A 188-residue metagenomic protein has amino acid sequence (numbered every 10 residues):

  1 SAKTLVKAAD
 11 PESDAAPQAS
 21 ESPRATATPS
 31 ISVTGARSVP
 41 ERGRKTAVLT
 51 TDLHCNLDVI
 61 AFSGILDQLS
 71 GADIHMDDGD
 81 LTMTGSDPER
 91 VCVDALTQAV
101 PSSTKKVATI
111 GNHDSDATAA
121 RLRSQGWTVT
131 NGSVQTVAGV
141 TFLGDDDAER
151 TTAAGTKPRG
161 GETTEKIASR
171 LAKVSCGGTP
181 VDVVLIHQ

Functional and structural regions predicted by a protein language model:
S1-I31: Non-catalytic terminal accessory segments
E12-A15, L69-S70, G177-T179: Glycine-rich phosphate-binding loop signature in dinucleotide/nucleotide-binding domains
I31-V33, G43: Long amphipathic N-terminal alpha/beta scaffold segment
P40-T46: A short, charged/proline- and glycine-enriched loop that marks the coil->beta-strand transition at the N-terminal
R44, A72, S103, T179-V181: A general structural motif
A47-L49, M76-D78, V107, F142-G144 (+1 more regions): Structural motif
T50, C55-V137: Core catalytic region of metal-dependent phosphoesterases/phosphodiesterases, especially metallo-beta-lactamase-like
D114-Q188: Conserved catalytic scaffold of divalent metal-dependent phosphoesterases
